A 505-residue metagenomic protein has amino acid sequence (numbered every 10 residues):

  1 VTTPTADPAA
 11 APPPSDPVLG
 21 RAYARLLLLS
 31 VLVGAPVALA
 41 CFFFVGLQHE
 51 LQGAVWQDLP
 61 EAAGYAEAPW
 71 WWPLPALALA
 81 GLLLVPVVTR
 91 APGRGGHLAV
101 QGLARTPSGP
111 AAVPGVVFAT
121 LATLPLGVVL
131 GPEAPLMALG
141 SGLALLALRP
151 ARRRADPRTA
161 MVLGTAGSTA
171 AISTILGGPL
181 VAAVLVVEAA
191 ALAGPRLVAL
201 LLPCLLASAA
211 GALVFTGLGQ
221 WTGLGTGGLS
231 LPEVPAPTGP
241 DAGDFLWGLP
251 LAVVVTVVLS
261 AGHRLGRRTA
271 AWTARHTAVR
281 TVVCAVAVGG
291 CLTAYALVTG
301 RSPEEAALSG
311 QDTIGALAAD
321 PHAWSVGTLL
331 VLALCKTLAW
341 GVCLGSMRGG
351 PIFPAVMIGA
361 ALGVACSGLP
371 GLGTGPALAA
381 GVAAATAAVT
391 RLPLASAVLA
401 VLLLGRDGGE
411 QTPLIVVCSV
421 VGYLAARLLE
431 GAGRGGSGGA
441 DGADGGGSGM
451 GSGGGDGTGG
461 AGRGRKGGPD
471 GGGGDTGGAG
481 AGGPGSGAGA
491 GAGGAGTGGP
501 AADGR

Functional and structural regions predicted by a protein language model:
V1-G451, G459-G464, A495-R505: Alpha-helical transmembrane segments and immediately membrane-proximal extracytoplasmic
D441-D444, D456, D470, D475: Intrinsic-disorder-associated, low-complexity terminal segments enriched in Asp/Asn/His/Tyr and depleted of Lys/Arg
G462-R505: Long, low-complexity, intrinsically disordered segments
